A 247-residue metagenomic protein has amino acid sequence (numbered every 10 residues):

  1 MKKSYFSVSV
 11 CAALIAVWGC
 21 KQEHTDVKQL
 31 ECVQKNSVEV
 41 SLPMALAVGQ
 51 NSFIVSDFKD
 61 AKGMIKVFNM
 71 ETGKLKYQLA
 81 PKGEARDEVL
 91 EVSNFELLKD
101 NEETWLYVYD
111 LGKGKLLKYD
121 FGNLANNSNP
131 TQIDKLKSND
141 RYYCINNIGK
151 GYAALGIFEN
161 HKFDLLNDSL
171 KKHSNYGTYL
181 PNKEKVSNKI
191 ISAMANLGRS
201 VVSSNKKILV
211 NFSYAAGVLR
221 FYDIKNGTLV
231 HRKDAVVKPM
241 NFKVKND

Functional and structural regions predicted by a protein language model:
V17-G19: C-terminal motif of bacterial Sec signal peptides marking the signal peptidase cleavage site
Q22-V40: A short helix->beta-strand "capping" segment at the edge of beta-propeller domains
L30-C32, L75-G83, N127-K137, H173-P181 (+1 more regions): Beta-propeller fold detector
Q34-M64: Beta-strand-rich domains and repeat architectures in extracellular enzymes and scaffolds, especially beta-propellers
M44-A47, N94-N101, C144-I148, S192-N205 (+1 more regions): Structural signature of eukaryotic scaffold interfaces centered on beta-propeller domains
M70-T72, F121-L124, N167-S169, D223-G227: Short loop/turn segments that connect beta-strands within beta-propeller blades
L75-W105: Blade-loop segments of beta-propeller domains
G114, D120-G151: Asp-box/WD-like beta-propeller blade repeats and closely related beta-sheet repeat scaffolds
